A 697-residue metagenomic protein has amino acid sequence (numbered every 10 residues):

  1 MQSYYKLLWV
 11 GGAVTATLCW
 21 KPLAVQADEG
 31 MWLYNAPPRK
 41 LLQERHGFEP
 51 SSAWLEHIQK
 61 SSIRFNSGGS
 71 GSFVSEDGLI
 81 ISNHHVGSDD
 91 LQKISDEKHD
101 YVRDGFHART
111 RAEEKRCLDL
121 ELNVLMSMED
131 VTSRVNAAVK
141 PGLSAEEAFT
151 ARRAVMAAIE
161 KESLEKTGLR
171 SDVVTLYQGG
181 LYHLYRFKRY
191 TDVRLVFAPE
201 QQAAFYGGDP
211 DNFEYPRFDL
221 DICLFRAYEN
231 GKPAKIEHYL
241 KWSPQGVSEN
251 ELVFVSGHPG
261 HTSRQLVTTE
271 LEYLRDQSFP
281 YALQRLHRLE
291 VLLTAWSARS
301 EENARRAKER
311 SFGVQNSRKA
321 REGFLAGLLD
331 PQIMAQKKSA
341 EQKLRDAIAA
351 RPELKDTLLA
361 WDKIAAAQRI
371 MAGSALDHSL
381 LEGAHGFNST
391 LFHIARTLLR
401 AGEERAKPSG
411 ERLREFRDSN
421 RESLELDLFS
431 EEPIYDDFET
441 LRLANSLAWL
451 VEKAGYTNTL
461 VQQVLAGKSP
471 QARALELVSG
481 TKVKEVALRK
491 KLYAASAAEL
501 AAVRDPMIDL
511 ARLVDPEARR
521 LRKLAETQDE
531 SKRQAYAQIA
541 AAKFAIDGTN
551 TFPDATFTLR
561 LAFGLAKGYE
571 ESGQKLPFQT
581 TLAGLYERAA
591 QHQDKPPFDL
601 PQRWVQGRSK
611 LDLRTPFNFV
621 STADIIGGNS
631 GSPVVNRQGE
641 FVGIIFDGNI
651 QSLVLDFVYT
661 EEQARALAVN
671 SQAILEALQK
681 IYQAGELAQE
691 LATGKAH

Functional and structural regions predicted by a protein language model:
Q2-Y4, T17-H697: Terminal presequence/propeptide segments associated with secretion/organelle targeting and zymogen/polyprotein
K6-T15: Sec-dependent N-terminal signal peptides
